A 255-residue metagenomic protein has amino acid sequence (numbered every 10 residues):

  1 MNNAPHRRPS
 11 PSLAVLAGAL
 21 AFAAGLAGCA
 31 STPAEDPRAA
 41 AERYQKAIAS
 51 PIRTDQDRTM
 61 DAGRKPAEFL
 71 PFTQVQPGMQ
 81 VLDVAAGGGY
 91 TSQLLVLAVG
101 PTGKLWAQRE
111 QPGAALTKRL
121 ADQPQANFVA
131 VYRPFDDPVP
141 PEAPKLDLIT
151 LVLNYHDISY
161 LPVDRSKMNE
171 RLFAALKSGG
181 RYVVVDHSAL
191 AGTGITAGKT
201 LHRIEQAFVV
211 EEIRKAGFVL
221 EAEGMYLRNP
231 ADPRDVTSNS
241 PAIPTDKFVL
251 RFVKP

Functional and structural regions predicted by a protein language model:
G25-G28: C-terminal motif of bacterial Sec signal peptides marking the signal peptidase cleavage site
A30-T32: Bacterial signal peptide processing site
E42-F72, Q76: Class I SAM-dependent methyltransferase Rossmann-like catalytic core, especially the SAM/SAH-binding loop
G78-G87: Conserved class I S-adenosyl-L-methionine
V96-L97, R165-S178: A short glycine-rich, Lys/Arg-flanked "PGG" loop and its adjoining helix->strand segment in the class I
V139-I149: A short acidic, Gly/Pro-enriched loop at the edge of an enzyme's catalytic core that lines a small-molecule cofactor
G179-H187: Conserved beta-strand signature within the Rossmann-like core of class I S-adenosyl-L-methionine
D232-P255: Core SAM-dependent methyltransferase catalytic element
